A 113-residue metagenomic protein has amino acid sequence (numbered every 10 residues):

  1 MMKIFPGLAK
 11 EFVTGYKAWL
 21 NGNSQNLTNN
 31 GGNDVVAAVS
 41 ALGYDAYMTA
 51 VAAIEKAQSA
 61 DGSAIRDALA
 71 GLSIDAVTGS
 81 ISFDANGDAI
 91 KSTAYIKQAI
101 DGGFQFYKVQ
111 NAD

Functional and structural regions predicted by a protein language model:
M1-D113: Extracytosolic ligand-binding ectodomains
